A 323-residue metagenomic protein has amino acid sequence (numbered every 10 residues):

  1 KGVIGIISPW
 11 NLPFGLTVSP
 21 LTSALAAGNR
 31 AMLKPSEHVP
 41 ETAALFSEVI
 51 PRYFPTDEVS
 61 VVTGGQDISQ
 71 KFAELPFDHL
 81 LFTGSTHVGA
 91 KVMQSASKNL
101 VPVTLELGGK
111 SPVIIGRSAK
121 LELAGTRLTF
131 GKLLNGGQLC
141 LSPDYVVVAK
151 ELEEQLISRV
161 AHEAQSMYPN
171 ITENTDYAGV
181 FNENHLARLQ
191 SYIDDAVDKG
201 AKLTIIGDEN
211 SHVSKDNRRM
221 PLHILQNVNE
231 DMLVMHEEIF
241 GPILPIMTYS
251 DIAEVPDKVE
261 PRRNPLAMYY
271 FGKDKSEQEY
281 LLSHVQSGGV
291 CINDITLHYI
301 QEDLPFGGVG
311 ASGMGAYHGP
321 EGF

Functional and structural regions predicted by a protein language model:
K1-L123, Y249: Rossmann-like NAD(P) dinucleotide-binding subdomain of oxidoreductase/dehydrogenase enzymes
M32-E37, V146-V147, D294: Short internal beta-strands
S69-Q70, G125, P256, E279: Short hydrophobic/charged patches on amphipathic alpha-helices used for structural packing and interfaces
A73-E74, L107-G109, L139-L141, E173-N174 (+2 more regions): Short glycine-enriched loop/turn motifs at secondary-structure junctions
H87-N229, A253, I292: ALDH superfamily catalytic-core signature
H212, R219-F323: Conserved C-terminal structural/oligomerization subdomain of aldehyde/semialdehyde dehydrogenase
